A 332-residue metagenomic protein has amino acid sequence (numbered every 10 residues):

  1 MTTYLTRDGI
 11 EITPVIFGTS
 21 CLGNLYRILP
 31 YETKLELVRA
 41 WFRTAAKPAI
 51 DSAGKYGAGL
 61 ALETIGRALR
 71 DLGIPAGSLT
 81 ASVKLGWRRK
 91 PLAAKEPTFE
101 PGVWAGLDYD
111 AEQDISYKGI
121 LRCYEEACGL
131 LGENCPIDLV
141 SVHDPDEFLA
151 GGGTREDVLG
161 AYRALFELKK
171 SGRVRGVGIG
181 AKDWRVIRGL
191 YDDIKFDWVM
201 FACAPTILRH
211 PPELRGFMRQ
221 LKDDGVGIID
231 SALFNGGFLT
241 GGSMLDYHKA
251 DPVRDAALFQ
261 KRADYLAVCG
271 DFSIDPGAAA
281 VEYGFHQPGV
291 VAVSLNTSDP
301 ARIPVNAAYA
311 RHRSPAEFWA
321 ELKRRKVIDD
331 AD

Functional and structural regions predicted by a protein language model:
M1-K84, R89-P91: N-terminal binding-site loop/beta-alpha segment at the start of enzyme catalytic domains that lines or forms
R7-G9, R43, A68-A76, G129-C135 (+2 more regions): Acidic (Asp/Glu)-rich catalytic clusters
I12, K47-I50, S78-L79, I137 (+3 more regions): Local beta-strand N-terminus motif with an aromatic residue
S20-E32, A105-L121, G151: Active-site mouth loops of central-metabolism enzymes
T33, E125, G129, D138 (+1 more regions): Beta/alpha (TIM)-barrel catalytic core signal, keyed to glycine-rich beta->alpha loops juxtaposed to Asp/Glu that bind
L79, V83-E96, A232-T240: Short, solvent-exposed beta-strand-terminating loops
L92-V103, S243-Y247: Short, flexible, mixed-charge acidic loops at enzyme active sites
Q113-P136: An active-site-proximal structural segment forming one wall of the substrate-binding cleft that immediately precedes
